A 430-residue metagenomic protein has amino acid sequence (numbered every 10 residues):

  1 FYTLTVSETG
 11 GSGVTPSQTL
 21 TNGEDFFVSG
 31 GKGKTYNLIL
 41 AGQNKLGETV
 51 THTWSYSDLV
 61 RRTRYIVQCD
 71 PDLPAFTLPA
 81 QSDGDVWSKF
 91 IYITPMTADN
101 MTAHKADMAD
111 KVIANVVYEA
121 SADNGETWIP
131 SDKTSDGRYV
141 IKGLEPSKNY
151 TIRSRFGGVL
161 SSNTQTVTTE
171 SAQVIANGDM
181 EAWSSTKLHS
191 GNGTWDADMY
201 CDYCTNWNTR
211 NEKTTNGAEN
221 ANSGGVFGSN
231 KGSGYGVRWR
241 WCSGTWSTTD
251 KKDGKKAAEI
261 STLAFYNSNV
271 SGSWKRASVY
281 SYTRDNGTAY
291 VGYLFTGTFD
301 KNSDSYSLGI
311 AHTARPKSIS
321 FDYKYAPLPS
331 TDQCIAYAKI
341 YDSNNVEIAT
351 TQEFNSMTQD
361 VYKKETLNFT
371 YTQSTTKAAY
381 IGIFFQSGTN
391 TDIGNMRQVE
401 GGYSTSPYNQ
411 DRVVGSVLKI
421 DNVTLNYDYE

Functional and structural regions predicted by a protein language model:
F1-D58, K363-F369: Tryptophan-paired
N22-E24, R61, P79-T102, S135-R138 (+4 more regions): Ser/Thr- and Asn-enriched, surface-exposed coil loops between beta-strands
I39-A41, T151-R155, G382-F384: Extracellular recognition modules
T53-L73: Extracellular beta-sheet/turn segments enriched in Thr/Pro/Gly and aliphatic residues
D70-D110, S162-Q173: Pro/Thr/Ser/Gly-rich low-complexity, intrinsically disordered linker/stalk tracts
E119-S121: Conserved Ser/Thr-centered positions that define the repeating blades of beta-propeller domains
I141-V159: Beta-strand-rich modules
T168-S318, T331-D342, E347-T366, Y380-E430: Aromatic (Trp/Tyr/Phe) and Gly/Pro-enriched flexible surface segments
